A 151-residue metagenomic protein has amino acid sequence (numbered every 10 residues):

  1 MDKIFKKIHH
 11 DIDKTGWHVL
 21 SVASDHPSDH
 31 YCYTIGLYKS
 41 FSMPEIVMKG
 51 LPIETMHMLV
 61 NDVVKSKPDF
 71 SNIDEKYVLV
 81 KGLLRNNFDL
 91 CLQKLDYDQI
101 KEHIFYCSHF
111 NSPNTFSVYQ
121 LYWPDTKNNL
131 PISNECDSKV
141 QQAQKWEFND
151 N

Functional and structural regions predicted by a protein language model:
M1-S28, Y38-S42, V47, L51-N151: Acidic, proline/glycine-rich low-complexity IDRs
Y33-G36: A short, structured beta-strand/loop element
